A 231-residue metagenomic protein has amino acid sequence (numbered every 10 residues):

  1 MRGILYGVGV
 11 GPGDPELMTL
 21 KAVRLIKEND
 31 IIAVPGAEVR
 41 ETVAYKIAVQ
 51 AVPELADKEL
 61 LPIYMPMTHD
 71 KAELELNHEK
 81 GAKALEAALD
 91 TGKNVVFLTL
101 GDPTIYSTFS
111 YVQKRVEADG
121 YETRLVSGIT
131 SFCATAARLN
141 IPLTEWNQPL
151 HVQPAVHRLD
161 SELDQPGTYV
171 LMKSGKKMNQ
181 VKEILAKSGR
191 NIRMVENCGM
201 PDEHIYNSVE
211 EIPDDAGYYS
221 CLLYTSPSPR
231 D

Functional and structural regions predicted by a protein language model:
M1-P15, L20-V23, K27-Y121, E210-I212: Class I S-adenosyl-L-methionine
I31-I32, Y169, L222: Short, well-ordered beta-strand core segments
P66-M67, D102, G175-K176, E196-D202: Glycine-rich beta-alpha junction loops
H78-L85, P142-P154, I212-C221: A polyampholytic, Gly/Pro-enriched intrinsically disordered region
T104-Q165: Class I SAM-dependent methyltransferase SAM-binding "motif I" and its flanking Rossmann-like core
I129-F132, M194-H204: Short, flexible loop segments at boundaries between secondary-structure elements
Q165-R193: Conserved anion/nucleotide-ligand pocket segment
Y224-D231: Conserved small/polar residues in nucleotide/adenosyl-binding loops
